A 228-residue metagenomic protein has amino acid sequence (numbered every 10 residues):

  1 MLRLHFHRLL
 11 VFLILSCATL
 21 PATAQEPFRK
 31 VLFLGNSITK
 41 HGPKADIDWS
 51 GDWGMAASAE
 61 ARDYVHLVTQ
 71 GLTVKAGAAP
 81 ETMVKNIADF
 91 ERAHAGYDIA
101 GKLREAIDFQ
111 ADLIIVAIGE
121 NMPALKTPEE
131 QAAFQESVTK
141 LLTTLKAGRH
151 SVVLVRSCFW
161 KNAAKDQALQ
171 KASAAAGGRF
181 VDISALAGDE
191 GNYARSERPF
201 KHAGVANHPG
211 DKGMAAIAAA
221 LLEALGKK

Functional and structural regions predicted by a protein language model:
M1-L10: Bacterial N-terminal signal peptides that target proteins for export
A22-A24: Boundary at the C-terminal end of the N-terminal hydrophobic targeting segment
P27-L32, K40-P128: Conserved SGNH/GDSL esterase-like catalytic core that processes O-acyl groups on lipids and polysaccharides
G51-A59, K126-Q131, V155-F159, A203-H208: Second-shell loop/turn segments in exported
I99-A100, E130-T139: Charged helix-capping and loop-helix junction motifs
I115-P123, L141-K171: Active-site segments of SGNH/GDSL-like serine hydrolases that catalyze O-acetyl group transfer/hydrolysis on lipids
C158-K228: Catalytic His-Asp segment of secreted/periplasmic serine-dependent ester chemistry enzymes
